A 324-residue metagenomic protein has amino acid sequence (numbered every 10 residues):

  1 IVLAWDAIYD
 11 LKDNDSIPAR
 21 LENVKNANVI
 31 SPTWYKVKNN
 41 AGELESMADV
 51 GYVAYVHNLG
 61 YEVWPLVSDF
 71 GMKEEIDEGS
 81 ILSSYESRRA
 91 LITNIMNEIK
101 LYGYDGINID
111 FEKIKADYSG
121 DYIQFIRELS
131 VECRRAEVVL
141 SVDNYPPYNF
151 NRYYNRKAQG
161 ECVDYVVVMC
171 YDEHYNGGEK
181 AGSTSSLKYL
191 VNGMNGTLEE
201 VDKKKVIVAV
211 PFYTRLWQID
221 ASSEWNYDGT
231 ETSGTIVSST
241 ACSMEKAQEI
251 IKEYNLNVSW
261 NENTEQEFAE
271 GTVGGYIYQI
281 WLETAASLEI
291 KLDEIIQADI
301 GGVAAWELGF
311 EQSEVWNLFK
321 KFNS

Functional and structural regions predicted by a protein language model:
I1-N94: Glycan-recognition patch characteristic of GH18 chitinases/ENGases and related GlcNAc/peptidoglycan-binding proteins
W5-D10, P32-K36, L66-F70, D110-K113 (+5 more regions): Active-site-proximal beta-strand/loop segments in catalytic clefts of secreted hydrolases
A7, N39-M47, A116-E249: Substrate-binding surface in catalytic domains of secreted glycosidases
Y9-K25, S83-K100, Y148-K157, L282-I296: Short, acidic/polar
I17, D49-A54, I92-I99, I123-S130 (+3 more regions): Generic structural signal for well-ordered alpha-helices, preferentially at hydrophobic/aromatic core positions
I30, I109, L129, V166-V168 (+3 more regions): Conserved, mostly hydrophobic/aromatic
F212-K291, N323: Glycan-binding loop/region signatures in secreted carbohydrate-active enzymes
S287-S324: Acidic/aromatic/glycine-rich contiguous surface patches that form carbohydrate-binding/processing clefts and analogous
